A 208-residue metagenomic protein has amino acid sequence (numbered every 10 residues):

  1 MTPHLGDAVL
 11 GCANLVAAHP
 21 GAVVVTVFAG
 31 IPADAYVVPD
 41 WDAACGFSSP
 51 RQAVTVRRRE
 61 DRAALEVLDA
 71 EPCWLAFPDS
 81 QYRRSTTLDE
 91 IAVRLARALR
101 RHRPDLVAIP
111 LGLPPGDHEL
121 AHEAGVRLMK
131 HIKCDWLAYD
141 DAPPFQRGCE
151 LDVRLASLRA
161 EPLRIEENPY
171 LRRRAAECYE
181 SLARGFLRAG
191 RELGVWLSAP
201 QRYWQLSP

Functional and structural regions predicted by a protein language model:
M1-H131: Active-site beta-strand->loop->alpha-helix modules in alpha/beta enzyme cores, enriched in Gly/His/Asp(Glu)
R57-L75, Y82, T86, R101-H102 (+1 more regions): The feature marks non-catalytic terminal segments
